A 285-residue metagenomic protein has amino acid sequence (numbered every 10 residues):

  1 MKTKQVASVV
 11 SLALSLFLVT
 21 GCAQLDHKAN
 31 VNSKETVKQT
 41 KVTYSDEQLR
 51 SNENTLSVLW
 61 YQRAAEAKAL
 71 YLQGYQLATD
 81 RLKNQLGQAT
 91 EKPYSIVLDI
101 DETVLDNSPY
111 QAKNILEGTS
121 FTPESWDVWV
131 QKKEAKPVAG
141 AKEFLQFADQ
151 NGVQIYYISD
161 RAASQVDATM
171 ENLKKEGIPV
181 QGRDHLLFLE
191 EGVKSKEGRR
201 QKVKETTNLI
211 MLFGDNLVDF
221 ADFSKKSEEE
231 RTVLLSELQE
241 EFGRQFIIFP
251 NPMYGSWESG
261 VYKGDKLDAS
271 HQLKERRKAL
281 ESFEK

Functional and structural regions predicted by a protein language model:
K2-T3, V9, V19-L98, K263-K285: Non-catalytic pre-domain segments flanking phosphatase-related domains
D26-A29, Y44, A162, V166-K285: C-terminal cap/substrate-recognition subdomain and adjoining C-terminal extension of metal-dependent phosphatase-like
R50, A65-L72, Q76, K92 (+3 more regions): Soluble non-cytosolic domains of exported or imported proteins
K83, G87, Y110, Q146-Q154 (+3 more regions): Sec-exported extracytoplasmic/periplasmic mature domains
L86-S95, I155-D160, H185: Surface-exposed patches in mature extracellular/periplasmic domains of secreted proteins
Q88, P93, V104-A135, Q150: Active-site neighborhood of HAD-like aspartate-dependent phosphohydrolases
T103, I158-D160, D215: Ser/Thr-glycine-rich phosphate-binding loops at phosphate-binding pockets of nucleotides, nucleotide cofactors
V128-I155, A163: Short, acidic loop-to-helix structural element flanking the phosphoryl-transfer center in phosphate-processing enzymes
